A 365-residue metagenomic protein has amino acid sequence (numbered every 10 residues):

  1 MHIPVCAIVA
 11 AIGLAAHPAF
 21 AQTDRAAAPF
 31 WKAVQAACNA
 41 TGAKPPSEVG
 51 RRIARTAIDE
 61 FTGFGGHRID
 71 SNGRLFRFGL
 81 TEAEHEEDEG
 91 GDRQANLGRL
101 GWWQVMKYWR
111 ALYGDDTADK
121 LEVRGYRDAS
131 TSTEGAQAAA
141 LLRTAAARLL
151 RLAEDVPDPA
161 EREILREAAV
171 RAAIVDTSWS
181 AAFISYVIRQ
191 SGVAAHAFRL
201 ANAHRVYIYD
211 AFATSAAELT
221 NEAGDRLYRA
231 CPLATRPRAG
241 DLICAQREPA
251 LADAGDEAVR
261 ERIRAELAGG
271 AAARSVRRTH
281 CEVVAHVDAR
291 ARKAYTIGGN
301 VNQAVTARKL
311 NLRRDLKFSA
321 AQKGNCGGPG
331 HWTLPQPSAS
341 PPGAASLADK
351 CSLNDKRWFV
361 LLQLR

Functional and structural regions predicted by a protein language model:
M1-A7: Bacterial N-terminal signal peptides that target proteins for export
I8-L14: Hydrophobic helical h-region of N-terminal Sec-dependent signal peptides in bacterial secretory/periplasmic proteins
A16-P18: N-terminal signal peptide c-region/cleavage motif recognized by signal peptidases
T23-A197, L361-R365: N-terminal capping segments
R68-D70, A197-L200, A254-E257, A307-L310: Short, solvent-exposed loop/turn and secondary-structure capping segments
A173-A181, S191-H196, A216-L227, D315 (+1 more regions): Core nucleotidyl-transferase/polymerase catalytic module
N202-N302: ...with weaker cross-activation on analogous glycine-rich loops/strands in unrelated enzymes
N300-R365: Low-complexity, Gly/Ser/Thr/Pro-rich intrinsically disordered linker/tail segments
